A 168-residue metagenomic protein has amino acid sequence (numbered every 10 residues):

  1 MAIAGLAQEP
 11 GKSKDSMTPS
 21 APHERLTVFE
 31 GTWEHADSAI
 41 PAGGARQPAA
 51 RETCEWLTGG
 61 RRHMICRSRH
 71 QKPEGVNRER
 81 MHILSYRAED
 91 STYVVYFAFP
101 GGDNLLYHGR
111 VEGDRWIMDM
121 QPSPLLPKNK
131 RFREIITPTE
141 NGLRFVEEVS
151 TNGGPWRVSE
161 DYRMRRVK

Functional and structural regions predicted by a protein language model:
M1-A2: Bacterial N-terminal signal peptides
Q8-K168: Hydrophobic small-molecule pocket/channel-lining residues, especially in calycin-type beta-barrels
